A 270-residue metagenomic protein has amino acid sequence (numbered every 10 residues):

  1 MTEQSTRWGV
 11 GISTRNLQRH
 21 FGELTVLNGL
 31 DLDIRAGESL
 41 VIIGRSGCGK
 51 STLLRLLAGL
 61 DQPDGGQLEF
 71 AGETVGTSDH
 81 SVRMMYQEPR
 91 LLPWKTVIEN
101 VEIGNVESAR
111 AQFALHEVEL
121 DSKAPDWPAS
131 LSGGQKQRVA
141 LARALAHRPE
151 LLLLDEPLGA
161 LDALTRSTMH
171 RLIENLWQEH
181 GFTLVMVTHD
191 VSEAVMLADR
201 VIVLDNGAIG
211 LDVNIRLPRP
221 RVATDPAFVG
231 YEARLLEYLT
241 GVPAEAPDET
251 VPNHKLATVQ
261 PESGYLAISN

Functional and structural regions predicted by a protein language model:
I12, L27-G29: Conserved structural motif at the start of ABC-family nucleotide-binding domains
A58: Helix-to-loop junction immediately C-terminal to a conserved catalytic motif
G66-S78, I103: Conserved ABC transporter NBD signature motif
S108-K123, A129, N175: Conserved ABC ATPase "signature" region
W127-L131, Q135: Conserved ABC ATPase signature
L141: Hydrophobic anchor residue at the start of the ABC signature
A146-E150: A short, proline-enriched helix->beta-strand linker immediately N-terminal to the Walker B motif in ABC-type P-loop
